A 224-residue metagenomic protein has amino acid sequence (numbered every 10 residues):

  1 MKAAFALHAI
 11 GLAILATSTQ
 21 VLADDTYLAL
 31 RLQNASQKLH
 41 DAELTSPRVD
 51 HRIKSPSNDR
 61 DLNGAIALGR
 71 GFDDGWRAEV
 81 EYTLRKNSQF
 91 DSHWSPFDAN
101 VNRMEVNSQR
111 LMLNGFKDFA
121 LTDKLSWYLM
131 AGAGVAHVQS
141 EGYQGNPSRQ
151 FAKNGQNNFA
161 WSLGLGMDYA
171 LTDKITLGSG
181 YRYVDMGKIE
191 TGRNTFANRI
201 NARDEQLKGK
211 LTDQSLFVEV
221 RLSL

Functional and structural regions predicted by a protein language model:
M1-D25: Cleavable N-terminal export/targeting peptides
D24-T26, L32-S36, A67-Y143, L211-L224: Gram-negative (and chloroplast) outer-membrane scaffold detector with strong preference for beta-barrel transmembrane
S36-G64, N154-N157: Surface-exposed strand-loop-strand hairpins of Gram-negative outer-membrane beta-barrel proteins
H40-V49, F90-F97, Q139-R149, E190-A197: Outer-membrane beta-barrel translocator domains and adjoining extracellular loop/strand segments of Gram-negative
V49-S55, P96-M104, N146-K153, A202-K208: Extracellular loop and loop/strand-boundary signature of outer-membrane beta-barrel proteins
P56-L62, E105-R110, K153-A160, K208-T212: Short sequence motifs at beta-strands and strand-loop junctions characteristic of Gram-negative outer-membrane
N87, D91, L171-L224: Predominantly the C-terminal beta-signal and adjacent terminal strand-loop region of outer-membrane beta-barrel
N158-Y169: Transmembrane beta-barrel strand/turn architecture of Gram-negative outer membrane proteins
